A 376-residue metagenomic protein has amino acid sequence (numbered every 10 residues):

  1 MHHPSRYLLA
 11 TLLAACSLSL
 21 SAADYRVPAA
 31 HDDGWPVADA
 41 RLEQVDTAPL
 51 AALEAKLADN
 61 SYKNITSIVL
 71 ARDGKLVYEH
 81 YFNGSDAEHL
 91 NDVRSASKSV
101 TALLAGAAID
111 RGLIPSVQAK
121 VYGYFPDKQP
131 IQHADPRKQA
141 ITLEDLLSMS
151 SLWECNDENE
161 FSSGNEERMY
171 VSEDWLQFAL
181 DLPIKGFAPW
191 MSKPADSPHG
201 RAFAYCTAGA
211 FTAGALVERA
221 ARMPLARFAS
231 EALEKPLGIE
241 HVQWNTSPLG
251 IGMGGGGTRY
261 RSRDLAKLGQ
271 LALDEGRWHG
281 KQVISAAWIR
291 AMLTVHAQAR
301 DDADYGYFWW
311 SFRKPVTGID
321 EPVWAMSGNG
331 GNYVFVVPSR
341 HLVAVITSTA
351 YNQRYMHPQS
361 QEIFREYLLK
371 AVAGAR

Functional and structural regions predicted by a protein language model:
A10-S19: Bacterial N-terminal signal peptides
A48, K75, Y122, E160-D196 (+1 more regions): Short, charged, amphipathic alpha-helices and their helix-cap/turn boundaries
A55-S85, H341-V345: A short, well-structured edge-of-sheet supersecondary motif
G74, N91-V117, L146, A213-V217 (+1 more regions): Active-site SXXK
R111-E154, A220-G256, Y260: Active-site helix/loop module of the DD-peptidase/beta-lactamase fold, centered on the serine-lysine SxxK catalytic
G209-L216, G256-R277, N332-T349: Active-site-proximal alpha-helical segments within enzyme catalytic domains
I239-V242, I289-V345: Active-site Gly/Thr loop motif
M326-R376: Structured C-terminal helix/loop/strand segments within mature extracytoplasmic catalytic/sensor domains
